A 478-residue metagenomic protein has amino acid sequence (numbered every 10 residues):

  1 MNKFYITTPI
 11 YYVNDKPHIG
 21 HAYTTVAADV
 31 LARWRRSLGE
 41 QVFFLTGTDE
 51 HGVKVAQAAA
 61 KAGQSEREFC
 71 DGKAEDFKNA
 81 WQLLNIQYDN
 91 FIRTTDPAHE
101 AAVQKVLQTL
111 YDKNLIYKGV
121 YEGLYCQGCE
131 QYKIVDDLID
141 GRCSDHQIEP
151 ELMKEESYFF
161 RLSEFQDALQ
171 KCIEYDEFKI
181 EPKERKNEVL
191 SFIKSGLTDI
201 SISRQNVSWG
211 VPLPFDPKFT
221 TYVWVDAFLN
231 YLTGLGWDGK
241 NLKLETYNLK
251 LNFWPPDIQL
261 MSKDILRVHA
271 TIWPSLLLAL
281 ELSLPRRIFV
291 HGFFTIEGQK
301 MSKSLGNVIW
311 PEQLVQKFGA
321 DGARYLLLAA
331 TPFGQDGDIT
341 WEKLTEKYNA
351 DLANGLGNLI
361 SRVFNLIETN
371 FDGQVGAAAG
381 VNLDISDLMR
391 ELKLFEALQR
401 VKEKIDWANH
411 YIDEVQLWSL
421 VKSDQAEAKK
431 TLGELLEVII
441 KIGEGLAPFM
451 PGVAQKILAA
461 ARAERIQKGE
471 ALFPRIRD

Functional and structural regions predicted by a protein language model:
M1-F178: N-terminal, positively charged nucleic-acid-binding surface of large information/translation enzymes
M1-G39, L45-T46, A98-A102, L152-T369 (+1 more regions): Structured secondary-structure scaffolds
M1-K3, F43, G47, G119-G128 (+5 more regions): Basic, alpha-helical terminal appendages of large translation-related enzymes
V30, E68-N79, G355-R362, R400-E403 (+1 more regions): A non-catalytic, amphipathic alpha-helix used as a structural packing/dimerization or gating element in enzyme scaffolds
E66, P182-R185, T345, L352 (+4 more regions): Residue-level recognition of alpha-helical structural elements
K78-W81, L107, Y111, F364 (+6 more regions): Structural signal for well-ordered, non-membrane alpha-helices
L124-C129, G292-F294, K343, A377-G380 (+1 more regions): A glycine-rich phosphate-binding loop feature that marks nucleotide/adenosyl-phosphate handling sites
L266, G334, T340-K343, V363-R400 (+2 more regions): Active-site-proximal binding-pocket segments
